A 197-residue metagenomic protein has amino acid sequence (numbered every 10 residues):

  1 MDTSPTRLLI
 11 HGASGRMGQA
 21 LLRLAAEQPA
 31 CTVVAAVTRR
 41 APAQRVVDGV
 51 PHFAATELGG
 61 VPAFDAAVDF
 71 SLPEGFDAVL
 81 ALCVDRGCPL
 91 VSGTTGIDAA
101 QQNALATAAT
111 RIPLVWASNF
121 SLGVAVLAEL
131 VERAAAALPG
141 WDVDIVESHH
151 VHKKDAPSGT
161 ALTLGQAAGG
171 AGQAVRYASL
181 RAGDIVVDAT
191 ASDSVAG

Functional and structural regions predicted by a protein language model:
M1-R7: Short, low-complexity, intrinsically disordered N-terminal peptides in bacterial proteins
R7-P62, E74, P139-G197: C-terminal substrate-binding/catalytic lobe of Rossmann-fold NAD(P)-dependent oxidoreductases
R16-L21, G75-F76, Q101, V124-L127: Short glycine/serine/threonine-rich phosphate/pyrophosphate-binding segments that cradle anionic phosphate groups
V33, H52, L90-V91, L114-W116: Hydrophobic beta-strand scaffold residues
R39, T95-I97, N119-S121, S148-V151: Short, ordered loop/turn segments at secondary-structure junctions
A67-V68: N-terminal Rossmann-like NAD(P) cofactor-binding module of classical short-chain dehydrogenase/reductase
S71: Conserved NAD(P)H cofactor-binding loop of Rossmann-fold oxidoreductase domains
L80-A81, D85-R86, G93-W116, L122-A134: Rossmann-fold NAD(P)-binding glycine/threonine-rich loop
